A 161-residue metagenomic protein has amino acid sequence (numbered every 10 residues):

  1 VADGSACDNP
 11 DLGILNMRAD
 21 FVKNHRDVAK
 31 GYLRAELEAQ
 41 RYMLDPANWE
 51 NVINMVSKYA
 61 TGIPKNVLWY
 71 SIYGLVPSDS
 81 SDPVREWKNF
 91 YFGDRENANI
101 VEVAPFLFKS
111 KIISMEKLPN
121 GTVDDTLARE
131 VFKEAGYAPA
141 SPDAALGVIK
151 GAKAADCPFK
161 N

Functional and structural regions predicted by a protein language model:
V1-P10: Short beta-strand->loop
D11-D27: A bilobed periplasmic-binding-protein/Venus flytrap-type ligand-binding module shared by bacterial periplasmic
K23-K117: Secondary-structure end/capping motifs
V101-N161: Conserved C-terminal helix/tail region of periplasmic/extracytoplasmic solute-binding proteins
